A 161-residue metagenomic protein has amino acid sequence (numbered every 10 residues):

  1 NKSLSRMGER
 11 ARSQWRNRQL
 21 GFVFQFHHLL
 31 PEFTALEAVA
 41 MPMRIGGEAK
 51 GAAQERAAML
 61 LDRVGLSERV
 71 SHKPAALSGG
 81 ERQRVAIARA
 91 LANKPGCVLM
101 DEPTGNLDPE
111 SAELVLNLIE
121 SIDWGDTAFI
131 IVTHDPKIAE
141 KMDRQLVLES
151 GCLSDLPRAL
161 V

Functional and structural regions predicted by a protein language model:
N1-K141, Q145-L148: ABC family nucleotide-binding domain
S150-R158: Conserved switch/coupling elements of ABC/ABC-like ATPase nucleotide-binding domains
